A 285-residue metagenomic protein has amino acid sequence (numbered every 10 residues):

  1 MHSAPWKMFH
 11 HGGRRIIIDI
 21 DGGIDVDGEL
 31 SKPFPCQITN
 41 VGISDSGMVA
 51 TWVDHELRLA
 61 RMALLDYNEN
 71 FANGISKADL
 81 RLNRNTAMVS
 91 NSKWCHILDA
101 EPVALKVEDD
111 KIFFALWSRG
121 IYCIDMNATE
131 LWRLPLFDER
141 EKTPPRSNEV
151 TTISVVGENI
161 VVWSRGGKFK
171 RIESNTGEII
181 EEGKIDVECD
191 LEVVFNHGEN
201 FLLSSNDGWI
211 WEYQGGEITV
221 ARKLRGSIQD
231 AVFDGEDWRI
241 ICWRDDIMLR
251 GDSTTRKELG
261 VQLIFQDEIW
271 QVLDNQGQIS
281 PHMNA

Functional and structural regions predicted by a protein language model:
M1-H2, L30-F34, N73-L98, E130-D138 (+3 more regions): Aromatic (tryptophan-biased) beta-strands that constitute blades/sheets of beta-rich domains
H2-G12, P33-G47, N91-S92, I97-V107 (+4 more regions): Repeated scaffold domains used in trafficking and secretory/extracellular systems, primarily beta-propellers
W6-D19, S46-L59, K111-A115, Y122 (+6 more regions): Short beta-strand elements that form the blades of beta-propeller/WD-repeat-like and other beta-sheet-rich scaffold
R15-K32: Beta-propeller domains
G22-D27, E56-A72, R119-I124, G166-I172 (+3 more regions): Structural motif
C36-N91: A broadly used, surface-exposed interaction patch
A104-I185: Solenoidal tandem-repeat scaffolds enriched in leucines and small polar residues
T151, I160-D237: Eukaryotic tandem repeat interaction scaffolds
